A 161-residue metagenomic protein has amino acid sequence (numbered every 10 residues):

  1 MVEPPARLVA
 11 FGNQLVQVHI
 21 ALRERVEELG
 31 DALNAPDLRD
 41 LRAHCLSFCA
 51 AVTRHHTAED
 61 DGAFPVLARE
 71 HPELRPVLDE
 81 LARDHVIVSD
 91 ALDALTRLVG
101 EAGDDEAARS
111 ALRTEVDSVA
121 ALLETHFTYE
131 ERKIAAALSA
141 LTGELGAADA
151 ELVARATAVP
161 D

Functional and structural regions predicted by a protein language model:
M1-D161: Small-residue-biased structural context
